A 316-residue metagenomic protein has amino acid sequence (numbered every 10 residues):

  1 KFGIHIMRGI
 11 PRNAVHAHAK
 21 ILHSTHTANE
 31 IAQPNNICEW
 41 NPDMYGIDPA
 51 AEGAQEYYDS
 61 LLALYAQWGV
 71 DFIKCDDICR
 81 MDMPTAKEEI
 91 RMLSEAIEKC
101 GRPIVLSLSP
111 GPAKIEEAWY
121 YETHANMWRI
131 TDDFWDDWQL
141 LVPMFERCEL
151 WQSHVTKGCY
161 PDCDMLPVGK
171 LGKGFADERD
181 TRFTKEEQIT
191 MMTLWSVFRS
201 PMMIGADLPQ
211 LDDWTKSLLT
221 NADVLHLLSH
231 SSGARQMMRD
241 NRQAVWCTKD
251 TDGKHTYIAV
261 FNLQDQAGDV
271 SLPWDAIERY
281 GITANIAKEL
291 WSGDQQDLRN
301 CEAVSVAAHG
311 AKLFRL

Functional and structural regions predicted by a protein language model:
G3-A17, R80, E98-I115: Aromatic-lined carbohydrate-recognition surfaces of secreted/lumenal glycan-active proteins
G9-W68, F72, I78-C79: Active-site-adjacent "subsite" loops/lids of carbohydrate-active enzymes
E30-N36, P49-A50, E56, S60 (+1 more regions): Glycan-recognition surfaces
M83-L93: Active-site-adjacent beta->alpha loops and helix N-cap segments on the catalytic face of soluble alpha/beta enzymes
I189, W195-F198, M203-G205, R239-Y280: Carbohydrate-binding surface patches
T190-M238: Catalytic cores of secreted or luminal carbohydrate-active enzymes
D275-S292: Solvent-exposed beta-hairpin/edge-strand motifs
L298-L316: C-terminal beta-strand-rich structural cap/linker in extracellular carbohydrate-active enzymes
